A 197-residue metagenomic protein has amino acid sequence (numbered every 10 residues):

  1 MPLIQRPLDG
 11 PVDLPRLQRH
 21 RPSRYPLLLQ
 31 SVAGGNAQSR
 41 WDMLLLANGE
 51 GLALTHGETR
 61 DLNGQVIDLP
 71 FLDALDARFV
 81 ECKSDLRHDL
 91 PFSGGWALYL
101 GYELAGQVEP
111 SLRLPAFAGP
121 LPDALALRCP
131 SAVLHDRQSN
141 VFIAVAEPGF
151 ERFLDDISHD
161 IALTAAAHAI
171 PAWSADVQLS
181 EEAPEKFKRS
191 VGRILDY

Functional and structural regions predicted by a protein language model:
M1-L27, S31-V66, Y102-Y197: Extended accessory regions or peripheral subdomains of proteins
L54-Y99, E103-E109: Donor-binding/catalytic cores of nucleotide-activated saccharide and glycerol-phosphate transferases/polymerases
